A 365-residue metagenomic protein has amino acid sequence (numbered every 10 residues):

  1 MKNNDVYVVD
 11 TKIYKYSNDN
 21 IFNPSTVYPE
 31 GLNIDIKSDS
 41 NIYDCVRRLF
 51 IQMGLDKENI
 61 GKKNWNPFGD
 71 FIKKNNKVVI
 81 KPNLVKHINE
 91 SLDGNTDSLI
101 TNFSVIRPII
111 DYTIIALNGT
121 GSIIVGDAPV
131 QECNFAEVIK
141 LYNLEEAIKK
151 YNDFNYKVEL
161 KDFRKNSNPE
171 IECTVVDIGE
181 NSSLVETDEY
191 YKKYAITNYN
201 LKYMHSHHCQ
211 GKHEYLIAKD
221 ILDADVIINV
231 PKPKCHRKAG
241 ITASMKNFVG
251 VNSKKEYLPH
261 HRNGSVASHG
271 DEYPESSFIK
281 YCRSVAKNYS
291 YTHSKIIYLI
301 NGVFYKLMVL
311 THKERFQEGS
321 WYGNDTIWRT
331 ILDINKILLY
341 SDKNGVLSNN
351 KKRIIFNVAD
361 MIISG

Functional and structural regions predicted by a protein language model:
M1-T96, I100-G365: Extended, low-polarity segments enriched in aliphatic/aromatic residues
